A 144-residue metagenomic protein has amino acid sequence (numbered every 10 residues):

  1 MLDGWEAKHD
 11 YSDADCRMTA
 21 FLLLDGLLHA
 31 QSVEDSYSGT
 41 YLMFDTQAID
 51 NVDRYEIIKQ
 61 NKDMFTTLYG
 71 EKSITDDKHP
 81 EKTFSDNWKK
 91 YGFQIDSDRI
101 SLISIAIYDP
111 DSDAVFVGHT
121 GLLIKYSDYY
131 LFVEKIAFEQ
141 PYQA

Functional and structural regions predicted by a protein language model:
M1-I107, V117, K125-Y130, E134-A137: Acidic/His-rich structured neighborhood in mature extracellular/periplasmic domains
D111-V115: Short glycine/serine/proline-enriched coil/turn segments at secondary-structure junctions
I136-A144: C-terminal regions of proteins
